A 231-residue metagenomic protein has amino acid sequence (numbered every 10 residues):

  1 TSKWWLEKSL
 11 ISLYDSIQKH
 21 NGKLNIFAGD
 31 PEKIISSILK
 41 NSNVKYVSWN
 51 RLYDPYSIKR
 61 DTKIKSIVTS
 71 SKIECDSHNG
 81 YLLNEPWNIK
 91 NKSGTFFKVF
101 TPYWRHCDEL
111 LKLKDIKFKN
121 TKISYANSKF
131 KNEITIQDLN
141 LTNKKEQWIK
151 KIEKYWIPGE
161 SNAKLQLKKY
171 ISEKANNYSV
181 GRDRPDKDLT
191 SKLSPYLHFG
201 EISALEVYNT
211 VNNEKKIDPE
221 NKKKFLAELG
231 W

Functional and structural regions predicted by a protein language model:
T1-K114: Trp/Phe/Arg-rich N-terminal binding region typifying the photolyase-homology
I73, T95-W231: Glycine/tryptophan-enriched, flexible segments
